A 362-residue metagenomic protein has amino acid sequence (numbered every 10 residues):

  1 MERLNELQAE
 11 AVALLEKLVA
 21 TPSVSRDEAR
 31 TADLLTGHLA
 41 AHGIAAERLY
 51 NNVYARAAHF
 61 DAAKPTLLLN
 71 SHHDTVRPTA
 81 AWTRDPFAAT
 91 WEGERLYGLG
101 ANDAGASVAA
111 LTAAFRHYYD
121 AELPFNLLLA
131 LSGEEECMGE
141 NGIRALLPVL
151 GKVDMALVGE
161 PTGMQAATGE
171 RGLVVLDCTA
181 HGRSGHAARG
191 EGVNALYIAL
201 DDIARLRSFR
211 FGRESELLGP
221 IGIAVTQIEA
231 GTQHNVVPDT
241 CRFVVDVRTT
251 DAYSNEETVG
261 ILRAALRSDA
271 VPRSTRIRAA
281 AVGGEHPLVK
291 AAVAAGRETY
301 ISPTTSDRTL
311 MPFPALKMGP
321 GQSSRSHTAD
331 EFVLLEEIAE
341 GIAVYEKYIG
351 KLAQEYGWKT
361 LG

Functional and structural regions predicted by a protein language model:
M1-L99, D120-L123: Acidic/His- and Gly-rich active-site-bordering loop/insert found across diverse amide/peptide-bond hydrolases
E6, A46, R77, A166-G169 (+1 more regions): Metal-dependent amide/peptide-bond hydrolase catalytic core, centered on the "pita-bread" metallohydrolase fold
E16, T36, A109-T112, R116 (+4 more regions): Predominant activation on well-ordered alpha-helical scaffold segments within soluble catalytic domains
A29-D33, V108, E256-G260: Short, surface-exposed alpha-helical segments at coil->helix boundaries
L67-L69, A130, L157, L316-M318: Hydrophobic/aromatic beta-strand patches that form the interior of the parallel beta-sheet core in alpha/beta enzyme
R77, E94-A110, H186, M318: Glycine/serine-rich anion-binding loops at beta->alpha junctions that coordinate negatively charged ligand groups
L96-V108, R116, E122, V193-L196 (+1 more regions): Short, conserved micro-motifs enriched in small and acidic residues
A104-V175, T179: Acidic/histidine-rich catalytic neighborhood of metal-dependent amide-processing enzymes
